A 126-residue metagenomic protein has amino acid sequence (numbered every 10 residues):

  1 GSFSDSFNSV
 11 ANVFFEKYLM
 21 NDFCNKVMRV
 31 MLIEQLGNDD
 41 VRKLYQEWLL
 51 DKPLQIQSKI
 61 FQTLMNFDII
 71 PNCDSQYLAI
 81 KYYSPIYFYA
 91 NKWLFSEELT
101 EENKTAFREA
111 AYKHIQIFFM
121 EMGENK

Functional and structural regions predicted by a protein language model:
G1-K26, Q76-Y82: Hydrophobic alpha-helical connector segments
D5, L19-L32, D39-N66, E109: Amphipathic alpha-helical packing segments from all-alpha helical-bundle domains
S9-E16, D51, S58-N66, I80 (+1 more regions): C-terminal peripheral helix-coil segments that are non-catalytic and often amphipathic
L32-I33, T100: Helix-terminus/helix-capping segments at the ends of transmembrane helices and short amphipathic helices
C73: Beta-hairpin "wing" of winged helix-turn-helix
